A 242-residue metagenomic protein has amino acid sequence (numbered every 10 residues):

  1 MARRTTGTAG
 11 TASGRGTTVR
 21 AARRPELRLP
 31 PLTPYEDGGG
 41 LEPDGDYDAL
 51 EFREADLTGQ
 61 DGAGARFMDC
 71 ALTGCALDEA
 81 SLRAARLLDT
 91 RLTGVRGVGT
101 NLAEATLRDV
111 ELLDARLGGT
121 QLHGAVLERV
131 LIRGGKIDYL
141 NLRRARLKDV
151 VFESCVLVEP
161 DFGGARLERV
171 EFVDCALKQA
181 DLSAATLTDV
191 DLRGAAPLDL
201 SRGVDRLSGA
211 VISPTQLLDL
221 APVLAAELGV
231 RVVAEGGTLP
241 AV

Functional and structural regions predicted by a protein language model:
A2-V242: Tandem repeat scaffolds
